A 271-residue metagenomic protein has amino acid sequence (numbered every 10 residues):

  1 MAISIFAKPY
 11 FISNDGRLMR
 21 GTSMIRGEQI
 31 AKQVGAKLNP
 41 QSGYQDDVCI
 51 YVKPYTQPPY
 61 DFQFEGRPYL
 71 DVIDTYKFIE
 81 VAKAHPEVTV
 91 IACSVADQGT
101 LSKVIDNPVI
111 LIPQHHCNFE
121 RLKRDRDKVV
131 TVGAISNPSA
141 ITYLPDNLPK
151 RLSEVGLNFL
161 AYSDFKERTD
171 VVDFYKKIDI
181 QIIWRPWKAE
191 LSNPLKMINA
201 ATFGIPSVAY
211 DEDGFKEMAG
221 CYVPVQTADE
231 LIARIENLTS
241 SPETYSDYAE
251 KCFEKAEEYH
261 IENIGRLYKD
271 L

Functional and structural regions predicted by a protein language model:
M1-F64, C221-P224, G265-L271: N-terminal pre-catalytic "stem/leader" segment of glycosyltransferase-like enzymes
N14-I30, H115-F174, M197: Conserved catalytic-core segment of nucleotide-activated headgroup transferases in glycan assembly
I25, F119, S240-L271: A charged, aromatic-enriched C-terminal amphipathic alpha-helix characteristic of glycosyltransferases across folds
V48-K53, Q63-K77, I91: Active-site proximal beta-strand in glycosyltransferases
I50, P86-A96, G133-I135: A short beta-strand/loop micro-motif in the catalytic core of glycosyltransferases that engages the nucleotide-sugar
T89-S102, D106-R121: Donor nucleotide-sugar binding/catalytic pocket of nucleotide-sugar-dependent glycosyltransferases
K166-F174, D179-T202, A209-M218: Nucleotide-sugar-dependent
G220-D229, E236-E243: Conserved acidic donor-binding segment of nucleotide-sugar-dependent glycosyltransferases
